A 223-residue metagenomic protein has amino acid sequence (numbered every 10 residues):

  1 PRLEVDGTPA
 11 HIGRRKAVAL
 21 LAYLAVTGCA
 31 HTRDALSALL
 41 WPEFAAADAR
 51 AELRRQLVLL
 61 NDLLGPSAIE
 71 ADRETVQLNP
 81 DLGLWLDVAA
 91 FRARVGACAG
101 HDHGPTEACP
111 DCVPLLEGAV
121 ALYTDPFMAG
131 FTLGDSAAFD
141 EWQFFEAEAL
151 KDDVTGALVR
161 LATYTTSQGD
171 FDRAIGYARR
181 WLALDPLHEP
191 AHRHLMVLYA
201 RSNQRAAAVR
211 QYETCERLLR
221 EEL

Functional and structural regions predicted by a protein language model:
P1-P9: Short, Lys/Arg-enriched N-terminal segment that forms or immediately precedes the first helix of a structured domain
R2, Y23, L59: Short, surface-exposed polybasic/aromatic micro-patch for ligand or macromolecular engagement
P9-I12, K16-A17, A22, V26 (+3 more regions): Intrinsically disordered, charged and Pro/Gly-enriched terminal/linker segments that flank large helical-solenoid
R54-G65, E216, R220: C-terminal flanking helix
S67-D72: Short beta-strand
